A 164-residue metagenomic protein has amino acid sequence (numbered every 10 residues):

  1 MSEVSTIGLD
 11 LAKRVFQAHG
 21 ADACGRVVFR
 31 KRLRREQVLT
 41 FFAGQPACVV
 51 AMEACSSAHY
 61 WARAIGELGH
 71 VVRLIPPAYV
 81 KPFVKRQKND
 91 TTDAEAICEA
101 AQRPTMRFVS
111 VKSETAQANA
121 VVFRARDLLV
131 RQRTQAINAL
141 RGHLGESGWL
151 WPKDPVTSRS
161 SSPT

Functional and structural regions predicted by a protein language model:
M1-T164: A detector of single, family-specific signature residues that are central to catalytic or substrate-handling motifs
